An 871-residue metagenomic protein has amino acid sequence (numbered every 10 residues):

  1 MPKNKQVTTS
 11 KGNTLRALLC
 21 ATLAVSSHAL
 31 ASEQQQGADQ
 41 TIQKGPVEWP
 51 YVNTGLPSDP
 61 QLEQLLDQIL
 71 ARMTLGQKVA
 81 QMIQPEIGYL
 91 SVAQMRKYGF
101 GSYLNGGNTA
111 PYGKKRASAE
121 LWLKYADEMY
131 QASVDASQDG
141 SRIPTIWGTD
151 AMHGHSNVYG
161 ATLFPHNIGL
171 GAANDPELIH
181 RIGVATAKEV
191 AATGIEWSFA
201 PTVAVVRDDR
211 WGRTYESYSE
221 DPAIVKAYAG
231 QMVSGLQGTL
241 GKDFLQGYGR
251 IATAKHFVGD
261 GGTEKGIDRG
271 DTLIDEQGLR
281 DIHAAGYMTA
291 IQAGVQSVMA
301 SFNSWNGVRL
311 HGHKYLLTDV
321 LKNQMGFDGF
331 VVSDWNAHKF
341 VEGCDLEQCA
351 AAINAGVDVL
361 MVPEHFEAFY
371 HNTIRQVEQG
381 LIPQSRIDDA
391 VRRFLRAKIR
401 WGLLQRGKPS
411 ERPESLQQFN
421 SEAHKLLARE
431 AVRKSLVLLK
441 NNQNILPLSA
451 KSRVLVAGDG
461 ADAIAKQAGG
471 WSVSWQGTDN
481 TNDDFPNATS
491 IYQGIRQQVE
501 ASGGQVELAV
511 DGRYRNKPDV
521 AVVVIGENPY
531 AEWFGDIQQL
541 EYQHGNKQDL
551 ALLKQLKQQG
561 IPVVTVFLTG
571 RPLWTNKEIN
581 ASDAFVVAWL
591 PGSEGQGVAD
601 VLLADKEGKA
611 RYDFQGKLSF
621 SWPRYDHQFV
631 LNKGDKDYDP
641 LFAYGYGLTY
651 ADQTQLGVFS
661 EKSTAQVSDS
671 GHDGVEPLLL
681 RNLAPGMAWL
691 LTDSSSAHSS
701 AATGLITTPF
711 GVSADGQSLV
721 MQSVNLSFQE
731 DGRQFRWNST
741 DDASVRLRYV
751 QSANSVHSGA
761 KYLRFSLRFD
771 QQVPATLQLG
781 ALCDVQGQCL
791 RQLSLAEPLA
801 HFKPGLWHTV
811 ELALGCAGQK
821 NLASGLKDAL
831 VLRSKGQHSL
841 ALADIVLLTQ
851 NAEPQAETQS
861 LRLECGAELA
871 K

Functional and structural regions predicted by a protein language model:
P2-L30: Gram-negative bacterial Sec-dependent N-terminal signal peptides
S32-A697: Glycoside hydrolase catalytic-domain context in secreted enzymes
F394, L455, L602, L763-L767 (+1 more regions): Buried hydrophobic-core signal for structured, non-transmembrane domains
D600, R833-K871: Extracellular polysaccharide-targeting segments
A665-Q722, P854-K871: Extracellular carbohydrate-recognition regions
V712-V745: Short carbohydrate-recognition loop motifs
S739-K820, G836-A841, V846-E853: Extracellular ligand-binding interfaces
Q819-A829: Noncatalytic modules at the cell exterior or secretory-pathway interfaces, chiefly beta-strand-rich lectin/adhesion
